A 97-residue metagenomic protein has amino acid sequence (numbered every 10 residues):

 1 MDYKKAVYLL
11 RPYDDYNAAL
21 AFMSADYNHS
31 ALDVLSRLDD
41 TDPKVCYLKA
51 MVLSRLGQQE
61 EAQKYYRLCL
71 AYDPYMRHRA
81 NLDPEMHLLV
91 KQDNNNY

Functional and structural regions predicted by a protein language model:
D2-Y3, N28, Q59: TPR-repeat structural position
A6, L35-L38, L68-C69: Canonical positions in the second alpha-helix
L9-P12, L38-T41, Y72: Structural marker of alpha-solenoid helical repeat scaffolds
Y13, K44-Y47, H78-R79: Start-of-helix register in tetratricopeptide repeats
A71, Y75-Y97: Terminal, low-structured helical/coil segments at or just beyond the last alpha-helical repeat
